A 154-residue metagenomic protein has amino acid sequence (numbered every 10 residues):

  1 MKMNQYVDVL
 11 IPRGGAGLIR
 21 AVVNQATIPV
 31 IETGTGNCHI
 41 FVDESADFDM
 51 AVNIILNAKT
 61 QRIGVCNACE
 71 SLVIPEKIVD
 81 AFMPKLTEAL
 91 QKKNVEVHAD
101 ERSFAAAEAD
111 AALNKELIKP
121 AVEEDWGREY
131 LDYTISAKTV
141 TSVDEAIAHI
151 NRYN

Functional and structural regions predicted by a protein language model:
M1-N4: A structured beta-alpha segment of the ubiquitous adenosine-cofactor-binding alpha/beta core
Y6-L10, Y133-I135: Short active-site oxyanion
Y6-V7, I28, A148: A residue-level detector for conformationally permissive "hinge/kink" positions
L10-I11, G36, P75, A146: Buried hydrophobic positions in well-ordered alpha/beta secondary-structure cores of metabolic enzymes
L10-P12, E96-D100, K138-T141: Short, hydrophobic beta-strand segments that form beta-sheet elements in well-ordered domains
L10-V22, S142-E145: Glycine-rich phosphate-binding loop
L18-T134: ALDH superfamily catalytic-core signature
V122-N154: Conserved C-terminal structural/oligomerization subdomain of aldehyde/semialdehyde dehydrogenase
